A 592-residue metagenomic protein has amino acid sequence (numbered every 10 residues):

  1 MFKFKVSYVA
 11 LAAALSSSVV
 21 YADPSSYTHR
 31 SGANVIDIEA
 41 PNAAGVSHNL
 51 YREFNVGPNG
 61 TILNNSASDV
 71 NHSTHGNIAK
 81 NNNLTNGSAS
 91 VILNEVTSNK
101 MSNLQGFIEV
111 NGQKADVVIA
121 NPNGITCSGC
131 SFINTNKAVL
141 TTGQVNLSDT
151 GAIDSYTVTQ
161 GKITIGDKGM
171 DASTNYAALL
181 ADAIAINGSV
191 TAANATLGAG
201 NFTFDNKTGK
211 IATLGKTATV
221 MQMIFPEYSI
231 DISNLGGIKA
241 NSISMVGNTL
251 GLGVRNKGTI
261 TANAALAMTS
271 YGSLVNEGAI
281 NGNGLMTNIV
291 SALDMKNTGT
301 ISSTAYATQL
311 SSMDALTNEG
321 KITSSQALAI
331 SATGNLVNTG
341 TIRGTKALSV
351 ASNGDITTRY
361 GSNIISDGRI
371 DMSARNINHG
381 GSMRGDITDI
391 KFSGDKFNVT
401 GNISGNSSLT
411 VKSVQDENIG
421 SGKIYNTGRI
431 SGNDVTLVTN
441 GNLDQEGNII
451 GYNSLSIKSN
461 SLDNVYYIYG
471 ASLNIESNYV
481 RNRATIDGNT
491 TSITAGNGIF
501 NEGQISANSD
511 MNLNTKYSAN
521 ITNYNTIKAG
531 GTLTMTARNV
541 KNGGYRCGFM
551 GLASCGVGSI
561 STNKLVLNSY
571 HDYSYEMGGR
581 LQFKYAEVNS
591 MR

Functional and structural regions predicted by a protein language model:
F2-F4, V19-T261, T269: Solvent-exposed adhesion/ligand-recognition segments of exported proteins
V6, V19, S25, N49 (+9 more regions): Intrinsically disordered, low-complexity segments enriched in small/polar residues
V6-Y8, I322, G544, L567 (+2 more regions): Intrinsically disordered, low-complexity segments enriched in glycine/proline and serine/threonine
V9-S16: Bacterial N-terminal signal peptides
R52-F54, K80-L84, S102-V110, I125-F132 (+22 more regions): Short, T/G/N/S-enriched strand-turn elements that build extracellular solenoid repeat scaffolds
F54, N81-L84, V91-T97, A115-A120 (+24 more regions): Well-ordered beta-strand segments characteristic of repetitive beta-sheet solenoids
